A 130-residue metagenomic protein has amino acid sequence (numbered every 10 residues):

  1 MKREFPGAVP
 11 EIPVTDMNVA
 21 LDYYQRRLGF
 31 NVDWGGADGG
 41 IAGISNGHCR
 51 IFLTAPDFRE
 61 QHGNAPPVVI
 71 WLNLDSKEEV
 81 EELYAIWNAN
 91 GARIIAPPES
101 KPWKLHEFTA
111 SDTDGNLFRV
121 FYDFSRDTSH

Functional and structural regions predicted by a protein language model:
M1-L21, V68-L72, D123-H130: N-terminal beta-strand motif that seeds the catalytic metal site of vicinal oxygen chelate
G7-T15, A42-S45, Q61-I86, H106-S111: Vicinal oxygen chelate
E11, N31-G36, E99, S125-D127: Conserved catalytic-core motifs of GNAT/GCN5-like acyltransferases
A20-Q25, W87, G115: Conserved active-site tyrosine of GNAT-family acetyltransferases
R26-D33, A92-R93: Conserved acetyl-CoA-binding loop of GNAT-fold acetyltransferases
N31-A65, L117-Y122: Conserved short beta-strand elements that form part of the metal-binding/catalytic scaffold of enzyme active sites
A37-G40, K101-H106: Short acidic/glycine-enriched loop/turn segments that link adjacent beta-strands
E107-H130: A generic hydrophobic-segment detector
